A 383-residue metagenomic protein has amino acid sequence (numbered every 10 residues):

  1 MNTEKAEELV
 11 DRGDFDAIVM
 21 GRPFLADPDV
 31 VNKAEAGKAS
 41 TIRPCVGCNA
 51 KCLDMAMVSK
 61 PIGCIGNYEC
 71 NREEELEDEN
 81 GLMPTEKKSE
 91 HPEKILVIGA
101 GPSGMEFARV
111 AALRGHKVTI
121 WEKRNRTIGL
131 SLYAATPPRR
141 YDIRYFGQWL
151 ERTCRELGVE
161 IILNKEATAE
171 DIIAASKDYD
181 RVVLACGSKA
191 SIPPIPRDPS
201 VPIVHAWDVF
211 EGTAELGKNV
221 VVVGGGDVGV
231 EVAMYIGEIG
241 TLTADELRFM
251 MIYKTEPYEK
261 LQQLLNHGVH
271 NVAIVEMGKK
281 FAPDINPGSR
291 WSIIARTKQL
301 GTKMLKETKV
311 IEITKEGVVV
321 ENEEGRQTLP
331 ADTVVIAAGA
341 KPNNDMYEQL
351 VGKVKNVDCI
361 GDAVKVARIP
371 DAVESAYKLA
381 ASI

Functional and structural regions predicted by a protein language model:
M1-I98, P102, E106-L113, V118 (+1 more regions): Flavin-dependent oxidoreductase catalytic cores
E8-L9, K33, T153, R296 (+1 more regions): Well-formed, non-transmembrane alpha-helical positions, independent of function
V10, S89-K123, I162-A174, A185-I195 (+3 more regions): Rossmann-like dinucleotide/flavin-binding elements
G13, E35-K38, T136-R140, D180 (+2 more regions): Short, hinge-like loop/turn segments at secondary-structure boundaries
F15, C154, Y179-D180, A331-D332: Local beta-strand N-terminus motif with an aromatic residue
D29-C45, K165-K189: Small-residue-rich anion-binding loops in enzyme active sites
E75-E90, L113, K117, R124-R126 (+2 more regions): Flanking helices and flexible, charged tails adjoining ferredoxin-like Fe-S electron-transfer domains in multi-subunit
L130-Y179, G278, P283-T308: N-terminal Rossmann-like dinucleotide/flavin-binding domain of flavoprotein oxidoreductases that bind FAD/FMN
